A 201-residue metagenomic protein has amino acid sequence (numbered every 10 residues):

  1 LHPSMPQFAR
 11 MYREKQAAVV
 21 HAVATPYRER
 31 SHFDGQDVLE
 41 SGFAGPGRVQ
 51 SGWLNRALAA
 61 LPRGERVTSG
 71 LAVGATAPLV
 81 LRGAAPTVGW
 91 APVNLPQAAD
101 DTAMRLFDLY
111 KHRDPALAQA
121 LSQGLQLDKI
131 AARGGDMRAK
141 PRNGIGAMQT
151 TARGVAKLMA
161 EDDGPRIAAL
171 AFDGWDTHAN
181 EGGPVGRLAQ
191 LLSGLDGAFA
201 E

Functional and structural regions predicted by a protein language model:
L1-G197, E201: Feature for exported/extracytoplasmic and membrane-associated proteins, marking the mature portion
